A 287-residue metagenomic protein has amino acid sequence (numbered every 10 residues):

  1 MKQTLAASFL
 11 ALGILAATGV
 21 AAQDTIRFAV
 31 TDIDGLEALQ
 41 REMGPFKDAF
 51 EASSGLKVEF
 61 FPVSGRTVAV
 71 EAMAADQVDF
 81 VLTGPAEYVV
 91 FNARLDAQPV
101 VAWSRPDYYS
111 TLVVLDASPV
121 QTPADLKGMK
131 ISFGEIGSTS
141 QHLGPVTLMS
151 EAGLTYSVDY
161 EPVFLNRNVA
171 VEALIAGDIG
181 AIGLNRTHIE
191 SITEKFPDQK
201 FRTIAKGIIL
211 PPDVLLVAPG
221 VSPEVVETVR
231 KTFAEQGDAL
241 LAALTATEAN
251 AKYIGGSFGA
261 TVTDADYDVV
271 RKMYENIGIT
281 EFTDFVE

Functional and structural regions predicted by a protein language model:
M1-F9: Bacterial N-terminal signal peptides that target proteins for export
A17-G19: N-terminal signal peptide c-region/cleavage motif recognized by signal peptidases
Q23-A29, D34-P45, V217-E287: An extracytoplasmic/periplasmic, membrane-proximal ligand-sensing/linker region
V30-D32, P62-R66, D76-V89, W103 (+2 more regions): Beta->alpha turn/N-cap motifs
A52-P62, Q77, E151-F164, D198-K200 (+1 more regions): A local structural motif
D96-S104, F201-I204: A structural signal for short loop-to-beta-strand junctions that line the ligand-binding cleft of periplasmic/secreted
V101-T122, V214-A218: Hydrophobic/proline-rich hinge and linker segments of small-molecule sensing/allosteric domains, predominantly
S118, M129-K231: Pocket-lining segment of extracytoplasmic ligand-binding domains
